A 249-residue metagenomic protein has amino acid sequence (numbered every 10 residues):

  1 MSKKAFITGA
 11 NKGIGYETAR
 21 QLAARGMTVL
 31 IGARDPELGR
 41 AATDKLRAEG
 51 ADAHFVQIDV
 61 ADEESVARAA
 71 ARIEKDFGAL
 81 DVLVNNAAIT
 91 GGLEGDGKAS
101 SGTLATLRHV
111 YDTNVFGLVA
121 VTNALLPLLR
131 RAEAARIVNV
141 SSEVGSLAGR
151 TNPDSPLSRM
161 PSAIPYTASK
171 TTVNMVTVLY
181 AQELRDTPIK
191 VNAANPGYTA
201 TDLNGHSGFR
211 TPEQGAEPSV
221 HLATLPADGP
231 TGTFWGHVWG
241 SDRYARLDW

Functional and structural regions predicted by a protein language model:
M1-L30: Canonical Rossmann dinucleotide-binding motif of NAD(H)/NADP(H)-dependent dehydrogenases/reductases, specifically
R25-A41: Conserved glycine-rich Rossmann-like NAD(P)H-binding loop of the short-chain dehydrogenase/reductase
P36-E37, V56-A71: The beta1-alpha1 cofactor-binding region of Rossmann-like NAD(H)/NADP(H)-dependent oxidoreductases
A51-D52, R72-N85, G91, T103: A glycine-rich helix->loop->beta "capping" turn within Rossmann-like NAD(P)(H)-dependent oxidoreductase domains
V84, V121-L125, L129, V176-T177 (+1 more regions): Hydrophobic positions on the long internal alpha-helix of Rossmann-like NAD(P)-dependent oxidoreductase domains
I89-Y111, R130-D186: Catalytic loop of short-chain dehydrogenase/reductase
T171, D186, A193-A194, T201 (+1 more regions): C-terminal helical subdomain
